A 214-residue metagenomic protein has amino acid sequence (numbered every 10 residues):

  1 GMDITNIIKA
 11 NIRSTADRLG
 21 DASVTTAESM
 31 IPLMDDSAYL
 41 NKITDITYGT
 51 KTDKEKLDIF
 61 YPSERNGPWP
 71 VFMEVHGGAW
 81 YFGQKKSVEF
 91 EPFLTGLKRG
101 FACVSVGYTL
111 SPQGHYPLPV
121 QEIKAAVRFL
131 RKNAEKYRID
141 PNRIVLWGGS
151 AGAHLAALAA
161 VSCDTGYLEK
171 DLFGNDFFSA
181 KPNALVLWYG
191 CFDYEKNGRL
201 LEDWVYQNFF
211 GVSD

Functional and structural regions predicted by a protein language model:
G1-D214: Alpha/beta-hydrolase superfamily serine-hydrolase fold, recognizing
